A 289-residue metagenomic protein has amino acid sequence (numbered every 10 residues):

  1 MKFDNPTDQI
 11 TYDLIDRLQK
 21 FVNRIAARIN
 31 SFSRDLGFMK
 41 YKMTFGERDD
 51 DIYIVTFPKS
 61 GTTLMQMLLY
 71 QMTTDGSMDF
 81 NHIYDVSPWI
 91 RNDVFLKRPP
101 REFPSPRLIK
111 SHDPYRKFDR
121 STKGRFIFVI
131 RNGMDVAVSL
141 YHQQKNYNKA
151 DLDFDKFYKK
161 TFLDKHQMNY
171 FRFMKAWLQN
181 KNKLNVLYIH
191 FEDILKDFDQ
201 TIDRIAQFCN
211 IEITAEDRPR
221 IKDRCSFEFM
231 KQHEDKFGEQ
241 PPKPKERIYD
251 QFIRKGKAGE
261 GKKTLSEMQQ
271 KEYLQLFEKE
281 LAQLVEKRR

Functional and structural regions predicted by a protein language model:
K2-I189, D199, D235, P244-R289: PAPS-dependent sulfotransferase catalytic domain
T63-D75, Y188-I213, I221, F229: PAPS/PAP-binding and catalytic site of the sulfotransferase fold
D79, I83, I213, D217-Q232: Acidic, glycine-rich loop-and-strand cores that form catalytic or ligand-binding grooves in diverse globular domains
K196, A215-E216, E267-M268: Alpha-helix N-capping/helix-start residues
N210-R220, Q283, K287-R289: Short, surface-exposed acidic
D223-I248: Short acidic/His-enriched helical or mixed secondary-structure segments at domain edges of catalytic enzymes and some
